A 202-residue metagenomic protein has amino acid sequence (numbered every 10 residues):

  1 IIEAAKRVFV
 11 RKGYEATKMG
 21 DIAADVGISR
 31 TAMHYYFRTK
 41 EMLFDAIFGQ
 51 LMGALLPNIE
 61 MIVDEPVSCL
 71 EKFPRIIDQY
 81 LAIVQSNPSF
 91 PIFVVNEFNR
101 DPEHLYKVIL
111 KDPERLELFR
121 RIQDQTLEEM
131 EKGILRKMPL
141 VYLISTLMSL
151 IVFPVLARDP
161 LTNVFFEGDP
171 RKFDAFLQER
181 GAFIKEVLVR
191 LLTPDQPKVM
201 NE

Functional and structural regions predicted by a protein language model:
A4, V8-M42, A46-I47: Helix-turn-helix
G49-A54: Short, basic, alpha-helical segments at the C-terminal edge of helix-turn-helix-like DNA-binding modules
P57, L81-L127, Y142, D169-L177: Short secondary-structure transition hinges
I59, P88-I92, P102, Y106 (+3 more regions): Short amphipathic alpha-helical interaction/hinge segments
E60-I92, E114, R121, K132 (+2 more regions): Hydrophobic alpha-helical connector segments
Q79-A82, L116-K132, R136, S149-E202: C-terminal peripheral helix-coil segments that are non-catalytic and often amphipathic
